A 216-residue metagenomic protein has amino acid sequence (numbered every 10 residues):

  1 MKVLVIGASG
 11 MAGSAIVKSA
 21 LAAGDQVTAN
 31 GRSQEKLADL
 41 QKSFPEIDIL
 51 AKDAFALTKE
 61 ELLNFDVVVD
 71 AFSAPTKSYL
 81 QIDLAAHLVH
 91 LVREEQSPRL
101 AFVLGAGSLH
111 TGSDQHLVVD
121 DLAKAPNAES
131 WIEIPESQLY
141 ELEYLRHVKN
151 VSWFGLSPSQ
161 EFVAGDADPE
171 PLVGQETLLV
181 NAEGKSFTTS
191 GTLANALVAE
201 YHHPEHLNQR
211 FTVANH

Functional and structural regions predicted by a protein language model:
V3-A23: N-terminal Rossmann NAD(P)H-binding glycine-rich loop of SDR-like oxidoreductase domains
D25-R32: Conserved glycine-rich Rossmann-like NAD(P)H-binding loop of the short-chain dehydrogenase/reductase
K36, Q41-S97, E205: NAD(P)H-binding glycine-rich loop region in Rossmannoid oxidoreductase-like domains and their noncatalytic homologs
K77, G107-G112, E161-G165: Conserved catalytic-site region of short-chain dehydrogenase/reductase
H87-E133: Conserved Rossmann-fold NAD(P)-dependent oxidoreductase catalytic core, especially the SDR/UDP-sugar
D114, V148-K149, V163-E170, E200-Q209: Glycine/proline-rich active-site loop of Rossmann-fold NAD(P)-dependent oxidoreductases
S137, G184-V198, Q209: Substrate-positioning beta->alpha
E143-V163: Conserved beta-loop-beta element that borders a ligand/cofactor-binding pocket
